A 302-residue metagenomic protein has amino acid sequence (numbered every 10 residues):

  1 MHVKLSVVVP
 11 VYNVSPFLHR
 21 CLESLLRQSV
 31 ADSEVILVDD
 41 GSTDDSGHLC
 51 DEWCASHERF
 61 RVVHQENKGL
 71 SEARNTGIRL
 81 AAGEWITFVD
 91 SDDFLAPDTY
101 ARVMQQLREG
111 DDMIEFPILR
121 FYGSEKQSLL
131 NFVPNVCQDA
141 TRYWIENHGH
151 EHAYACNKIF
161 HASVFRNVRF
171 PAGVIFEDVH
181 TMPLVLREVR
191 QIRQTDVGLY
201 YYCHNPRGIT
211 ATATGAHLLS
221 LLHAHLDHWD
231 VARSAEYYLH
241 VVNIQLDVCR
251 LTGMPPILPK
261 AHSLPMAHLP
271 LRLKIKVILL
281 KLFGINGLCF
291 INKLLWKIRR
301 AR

Functional and structural regions predicted by a protein language model:
V3-S6, S24, E34, H180: Cell-envelope/extracellular polymer assembly enzymes that use nucleotide-activated donors
N13-R27: Short, well-formed alpha-helical segments that are part of the catalytic scaffolds of diverse glycosyltransferases
S24, A31, D39-L49, E66: A conserved acidic beta->alpha catalytic loop
Q65-A81: Glycine-rich, basic loop-to-helix element that forms the pyrophosphate-binding segment of sugar-nucleotide handling
L70-S71, S91-I192, R207-A216: Donor-binding/catalytic cores of nucleotide-activated saccharide and glycerol-phosphate transferases/polymerases
I86: Short aromatic/hydrophobic "clamp" motif used to bind/position activated sugar donors
L199-N205, T212-E236, I244-Q245, M254-L264: Catalytic core of nucleotide-sugar-dependent glycosyltransferases
M254-R302: Membrane-interface aromatic/basic loop that binds lipid-linked glycans or pyrophosphate carriers, typified by
